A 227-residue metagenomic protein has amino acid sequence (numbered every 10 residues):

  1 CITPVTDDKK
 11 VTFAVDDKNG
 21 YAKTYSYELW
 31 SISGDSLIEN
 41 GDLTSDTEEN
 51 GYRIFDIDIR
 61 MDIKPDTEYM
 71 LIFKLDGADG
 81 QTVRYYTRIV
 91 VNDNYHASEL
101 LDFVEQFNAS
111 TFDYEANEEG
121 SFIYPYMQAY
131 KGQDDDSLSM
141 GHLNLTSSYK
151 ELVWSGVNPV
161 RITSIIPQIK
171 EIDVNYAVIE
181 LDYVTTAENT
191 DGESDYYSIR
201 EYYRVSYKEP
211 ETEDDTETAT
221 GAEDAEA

Functional and structural regions predicted by a protein language model:
C1-T12, T24-S31, S36-D42, D56-F73 (+1 more regions): Surface-exposed, charged secondary-structure patches
T3-T6, K10-D16, Y21-Y25, E68-V160 (+1 more regions): Core segments of small alpha/beta cavity-forming domains
D17, L75-G77, Y183-A187, Y207-E209: Beta-strand elements of well-folded, non-transmembrane domains
I32-L37, D42-T47, D62-E68, D76-A97 (+1 more regions): Short beta-strand edge/turn micro-motifs at domain boundaries
D46-D58: Aromatic sugar-binding surface patches on proteins that engage polysaccharides or sugar-phosphate polymers
D102-A109, N117-F122, D134-S139, E171 (+4 more regions): ...the same signal can extend to comparable exposed beta-sheet modules with similar sequence chemistry even outside
